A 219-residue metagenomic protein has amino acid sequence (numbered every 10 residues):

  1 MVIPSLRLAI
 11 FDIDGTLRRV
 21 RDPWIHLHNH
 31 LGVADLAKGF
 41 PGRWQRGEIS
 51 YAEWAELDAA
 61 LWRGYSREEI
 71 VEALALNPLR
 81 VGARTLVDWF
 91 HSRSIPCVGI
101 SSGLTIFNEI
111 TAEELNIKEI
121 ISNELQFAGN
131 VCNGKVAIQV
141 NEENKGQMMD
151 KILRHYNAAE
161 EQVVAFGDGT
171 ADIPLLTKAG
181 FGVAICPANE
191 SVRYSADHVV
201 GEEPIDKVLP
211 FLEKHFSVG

Functional and structural regions predicted by a protein language model:
M1-L57: Active-site neighborhood of HAD-like aspartate-dependent phosphohydrolases
P4, L8, A75-G219: C-terminal cap/substrate-recognition subdomain and adjoining C-terminal extension of metal-dependent phosphatase-like
R18, Y65-E69, V140-N141, E213: General structural signal for secondary-structure boundaries
L27, Q45, I49, A73 (+2 more regions): Charge-dense, low-complexity intrinsically disordered segments
H30, F40-R43, L57, L61 (+3 more regions): Residues that form generic nucleotide/phosphate-binding pockets
H30-V33, R46, L61-G64, L76 (+2 more regions): A structural signal for alpha-helix termini and helix-coil/disorder junctions
D35-W44, L61, E109-A112, E124-Q126: Short N-terminal helix-initiation segments at or just after the protein's N-terminus
A52-D88: Metal-dependent phosphoesterase signature
